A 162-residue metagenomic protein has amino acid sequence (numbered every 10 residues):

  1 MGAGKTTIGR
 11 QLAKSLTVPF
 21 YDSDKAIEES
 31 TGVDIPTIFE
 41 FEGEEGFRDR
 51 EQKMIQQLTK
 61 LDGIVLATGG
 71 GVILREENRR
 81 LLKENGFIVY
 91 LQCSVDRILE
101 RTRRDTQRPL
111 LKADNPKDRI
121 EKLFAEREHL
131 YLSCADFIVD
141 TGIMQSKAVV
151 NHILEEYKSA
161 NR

Functional and structural regions predicted by a protein language model:
G2: Walker A (P-loop) phosphate-binding loop of P-loop NTPases
T6: Walker A/P-loop
R10, E77-R80, E100-R104, N151-H152: Short amphipathic alpha-helical segments
Q11, S15, L61, F87 (+1 more regions): NTP-dependent small-molecule kinase module
D22-V72, E76-K83, R108-P109, E121 (+1 more regions): ATP-dependent small-molecule kinase phosphotransfer cores that center on conserved nucleotide phosphate-binding segments
G70-V72, S94-D96, M144: Short glycine-rich anion-binding loops that position phosphate/pyrophosphate groups of nucleotides and phosphorylated
E84-E128: A glycine- and Lys/Arg-enriched "phosphate-lid" helix/loop adjacent to the NTP-binding pocket of small-molecule kinases
